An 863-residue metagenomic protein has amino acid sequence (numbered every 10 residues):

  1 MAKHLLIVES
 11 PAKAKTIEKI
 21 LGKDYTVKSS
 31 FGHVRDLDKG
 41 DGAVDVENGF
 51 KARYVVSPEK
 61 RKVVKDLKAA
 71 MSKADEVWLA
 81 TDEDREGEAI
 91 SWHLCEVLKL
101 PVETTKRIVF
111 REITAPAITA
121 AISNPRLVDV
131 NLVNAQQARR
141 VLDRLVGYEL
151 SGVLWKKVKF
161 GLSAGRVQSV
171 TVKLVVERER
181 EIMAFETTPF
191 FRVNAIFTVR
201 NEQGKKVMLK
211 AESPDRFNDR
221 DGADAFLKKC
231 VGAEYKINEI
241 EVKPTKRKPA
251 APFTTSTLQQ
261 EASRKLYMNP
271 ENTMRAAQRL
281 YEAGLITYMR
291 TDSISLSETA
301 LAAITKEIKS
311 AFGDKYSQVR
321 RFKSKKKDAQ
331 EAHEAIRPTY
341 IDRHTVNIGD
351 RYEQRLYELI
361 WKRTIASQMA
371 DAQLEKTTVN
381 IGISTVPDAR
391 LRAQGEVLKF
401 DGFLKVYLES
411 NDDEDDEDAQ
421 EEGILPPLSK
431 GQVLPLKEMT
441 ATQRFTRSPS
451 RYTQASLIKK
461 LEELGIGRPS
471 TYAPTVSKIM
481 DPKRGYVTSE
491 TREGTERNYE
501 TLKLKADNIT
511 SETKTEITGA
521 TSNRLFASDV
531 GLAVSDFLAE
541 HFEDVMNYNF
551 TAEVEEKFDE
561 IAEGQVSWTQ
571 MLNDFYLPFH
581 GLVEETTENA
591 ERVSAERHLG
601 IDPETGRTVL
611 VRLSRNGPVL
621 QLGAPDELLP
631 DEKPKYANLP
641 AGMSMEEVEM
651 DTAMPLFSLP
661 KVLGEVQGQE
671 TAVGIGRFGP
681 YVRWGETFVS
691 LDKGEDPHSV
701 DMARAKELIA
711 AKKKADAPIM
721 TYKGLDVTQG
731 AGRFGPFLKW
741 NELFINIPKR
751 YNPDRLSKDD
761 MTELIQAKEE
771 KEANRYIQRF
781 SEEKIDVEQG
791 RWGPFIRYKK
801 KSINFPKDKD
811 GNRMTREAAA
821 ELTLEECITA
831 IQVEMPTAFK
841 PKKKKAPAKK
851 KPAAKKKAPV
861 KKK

Functional and structural regions predicted by a protein language model:
M1-R140, E149-L150, L154, P214 (+3 more regions): Intrinsically disordered, low-complexity regulatory segments
A2-L5, T16, S151, G161 (+5 more regions): Basic, low-complexity terminal or inter-domain segments flanking catalytic cores
G49, Q137, T188, A329-E334: Short, solvent-exposed loop/turn segments at the edges of secondary structure
R53, T81-E83, L100-K106, P125-V133 (+6 more regions): Short, polar/flexible loop-turn hinges at active-site or ligand-entry regions and domain interfaces
D82, Q259-E261, K265-T273: A conserved hydrophobic secondary-structure block that centers on an alpha-helix together with its immediately flanking
I113-F197, V242-K246: C-terminal or mid-to-C-terminal helical accessory/interaction module adjacent to the motor/catalytic core
C230-A251, S256, A262, P435 (+1 more regions): Pre-Walker A segment
